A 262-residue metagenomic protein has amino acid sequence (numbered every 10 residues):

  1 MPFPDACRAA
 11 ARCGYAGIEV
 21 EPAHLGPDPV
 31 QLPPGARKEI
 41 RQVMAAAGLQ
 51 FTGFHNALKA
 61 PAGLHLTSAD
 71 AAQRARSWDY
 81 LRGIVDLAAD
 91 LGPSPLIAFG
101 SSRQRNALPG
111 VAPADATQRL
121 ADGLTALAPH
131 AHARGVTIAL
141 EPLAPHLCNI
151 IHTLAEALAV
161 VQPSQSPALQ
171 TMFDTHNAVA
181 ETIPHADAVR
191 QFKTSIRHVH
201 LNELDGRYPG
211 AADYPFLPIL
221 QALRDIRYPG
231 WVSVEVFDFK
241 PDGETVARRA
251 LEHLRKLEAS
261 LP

Functional and structural regions predicted by a protein language model:
M1-G14, R41, A45, G92-S94 (+3 more regions): Histidine-acidic metal/acid-base catalytic patches
P4-D5, V43-A46, Q50, P61-Q170: Active-site acidic/histidine proton-transfer and metal-coordination neighborhood in alpha/beta enzyme cores
G14, I18-P22: Short amphipathic alpha-helical segments enriched in hydrophobics
E21-M44, S101-Q104: Glycine-rich, proline-tolerant flexible connector loops at the mouths of alpha/beta enzymes
E21-P27, H65-A69, E235: Glycine-/proline-rich flexible loop or hinge segments
P22-H24, A57-A60, S101-R105, P142-H146 (+3 more regions): Active-site-proximal loop/turn and secondary-structure-junction residues that shape catalytic pockets, frequently
P29-P33, H65-A69, L108-A114, N149-H152 (+3 more regions): Short, solvent-exposed loop/turn segments at secondary-structure boundaries
